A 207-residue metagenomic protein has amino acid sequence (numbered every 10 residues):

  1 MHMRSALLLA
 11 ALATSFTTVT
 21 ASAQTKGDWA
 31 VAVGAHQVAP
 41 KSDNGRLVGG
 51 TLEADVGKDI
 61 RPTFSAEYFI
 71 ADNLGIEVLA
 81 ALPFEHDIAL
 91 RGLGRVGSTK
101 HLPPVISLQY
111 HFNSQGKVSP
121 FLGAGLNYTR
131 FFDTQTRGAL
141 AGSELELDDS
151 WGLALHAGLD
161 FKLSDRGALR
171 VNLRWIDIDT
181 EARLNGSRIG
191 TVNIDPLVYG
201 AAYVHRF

Functional and structural regions predicted by a protein language model:
M1-G27, F207: Cleavable N-terminal export/targeting peptides
T25, L52-K58, G94-H101, A141-W151 (+1 more regions): Replace "Gram-negative outer membrane beta-barrel proteins" with "bacterial and organellar outer membrane beta-barrel
T25, Q37-K41, S65-G138, P196-F207: Gram-negative (and chloroplast) outer-membrane scaffold detector with strong preference for beta-barrel transmembrane
A30, G75, K117-S119, K162 (+1 more regions): Membrane-spanning beta-strand positions in outer-membrane beta-barrel proteins
A30-A32, T63, V105-S107, A154-H156 (+1 more regions): Membrane-embedded beta-strand positions in outer-membrane beta-barrel channels/transporters
S42-D43, V48-G50, P62-T63, A80-L82 (+8 more regions): Outer-membrane beta-barrel domain signature
E85-D87, S98, S164-F207: Predominantly the C-terminal beta-signal and adjacent terminal strand-loop region of outer-membrane beta-barrel
P104-I106, G123-Y128, D149-L159, R174-W175: Hydrophobic alpha-helical segments of small multi-pass membrane proteins
